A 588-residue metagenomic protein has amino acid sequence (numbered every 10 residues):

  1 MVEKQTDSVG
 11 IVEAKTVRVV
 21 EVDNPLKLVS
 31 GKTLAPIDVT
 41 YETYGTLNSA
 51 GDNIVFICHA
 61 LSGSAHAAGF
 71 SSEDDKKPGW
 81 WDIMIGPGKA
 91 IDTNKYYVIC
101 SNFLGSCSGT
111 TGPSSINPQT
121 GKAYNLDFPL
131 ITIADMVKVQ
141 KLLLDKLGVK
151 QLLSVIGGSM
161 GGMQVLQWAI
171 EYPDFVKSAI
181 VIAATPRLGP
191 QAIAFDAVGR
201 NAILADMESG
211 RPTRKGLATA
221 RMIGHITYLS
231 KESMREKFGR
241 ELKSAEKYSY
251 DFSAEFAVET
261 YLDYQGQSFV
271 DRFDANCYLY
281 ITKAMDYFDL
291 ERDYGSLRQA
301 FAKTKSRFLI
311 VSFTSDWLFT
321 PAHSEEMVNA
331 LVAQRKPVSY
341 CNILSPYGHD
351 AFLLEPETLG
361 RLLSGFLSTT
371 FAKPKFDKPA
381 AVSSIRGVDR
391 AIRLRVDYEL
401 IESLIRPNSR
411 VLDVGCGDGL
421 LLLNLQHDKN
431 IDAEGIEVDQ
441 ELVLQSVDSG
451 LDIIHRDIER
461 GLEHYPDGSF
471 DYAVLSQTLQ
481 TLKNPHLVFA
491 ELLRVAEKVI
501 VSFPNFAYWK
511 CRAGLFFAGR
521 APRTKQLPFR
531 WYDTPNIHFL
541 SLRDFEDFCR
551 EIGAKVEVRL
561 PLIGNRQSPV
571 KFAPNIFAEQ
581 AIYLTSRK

Functional and structural regions predicted by a protein language model:
E42, T46-N117: N-terminal cap/lid subdomain of alpha/beta-hydrolase-fold enzymes
F175-V176, V181-S268: Alpha/beta-hydrolase-fold enzymes
I310-S312: Short beta-strand/loop motif that positions the catalytic acidic residue of the alpha/beta-hydrolase fold
C341-P379: Catalytic active-site module of serine/aspartate enzymes centered on a nucleophile-bearing elbow/loop
I392-N408: Conserved alpha-helix/loop element of class I SAM-dependent methyltransferases that forms part of the SAM/SAH-binding
L420, N424-G461: Class I SAM-dependent methyltransferase SAM/SAH-binding core
Y472-K483: A short SAM/SAH-binding and catalytic strip from SAM-dependent methyltransferases
L487-E491, K498-K588: S-adenosyl-L-methionine-dependent methyltransferase catalytic module, highlighting the catalytic core
